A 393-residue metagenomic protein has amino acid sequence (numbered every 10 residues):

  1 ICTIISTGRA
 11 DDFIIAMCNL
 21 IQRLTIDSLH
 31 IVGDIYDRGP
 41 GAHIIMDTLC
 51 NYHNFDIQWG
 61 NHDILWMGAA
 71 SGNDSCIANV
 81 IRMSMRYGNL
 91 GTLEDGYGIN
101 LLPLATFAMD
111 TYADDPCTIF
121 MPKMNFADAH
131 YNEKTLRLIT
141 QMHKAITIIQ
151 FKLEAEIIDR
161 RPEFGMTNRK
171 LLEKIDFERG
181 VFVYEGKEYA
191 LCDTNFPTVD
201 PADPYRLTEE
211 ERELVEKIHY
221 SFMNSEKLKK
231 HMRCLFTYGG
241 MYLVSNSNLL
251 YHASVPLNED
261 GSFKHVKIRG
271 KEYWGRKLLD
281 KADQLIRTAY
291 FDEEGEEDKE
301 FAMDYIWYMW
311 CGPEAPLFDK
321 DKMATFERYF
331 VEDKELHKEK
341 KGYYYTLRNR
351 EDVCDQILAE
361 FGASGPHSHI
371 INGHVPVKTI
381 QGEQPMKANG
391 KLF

Functional and structural regions predicted by a protein language model:
I1-F393: Feature recognizes metal-dependent phosphohydrolase scaffolds
